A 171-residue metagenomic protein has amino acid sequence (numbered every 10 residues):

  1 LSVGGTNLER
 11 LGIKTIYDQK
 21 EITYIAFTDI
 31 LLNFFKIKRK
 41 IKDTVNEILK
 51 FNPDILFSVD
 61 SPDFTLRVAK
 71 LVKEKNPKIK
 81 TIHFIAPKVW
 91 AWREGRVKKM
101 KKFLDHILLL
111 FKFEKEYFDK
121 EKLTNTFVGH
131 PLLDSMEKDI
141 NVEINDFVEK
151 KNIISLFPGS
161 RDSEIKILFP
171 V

Functional and structural regions predicted by a protein language model:
L1-D146, S155-I165: Active-site and donor-binding regions of nucleotide-sugar-utilizing enzymes
K150-K151: Phosphate-coordination loops involved in phosphoryl transfer and adenosine-cofactor binding
I167-V171: Short hydrophobic signal-anchor/transmembrane segments that target glycosyltransferases and glycosylation machinery
